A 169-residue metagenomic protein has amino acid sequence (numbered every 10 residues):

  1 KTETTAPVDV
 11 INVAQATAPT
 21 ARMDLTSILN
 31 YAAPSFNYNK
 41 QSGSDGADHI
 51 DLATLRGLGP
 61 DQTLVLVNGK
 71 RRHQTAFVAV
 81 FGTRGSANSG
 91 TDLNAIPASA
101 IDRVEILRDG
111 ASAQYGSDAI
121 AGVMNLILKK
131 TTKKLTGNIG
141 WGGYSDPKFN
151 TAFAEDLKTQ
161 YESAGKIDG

Functional and structural regions predicted by a protein language model:
K1, T17-A18, F36-Y38, D61-Q62 (+3 more regions): Short beta-strands and strand-coil junctions in structured, solvent-facing domains, enriched
K1-T20, A47, A76-S86, T132-N138 (+1 more regions): N-terminal periplasmic "start-of-domain" segments of outer-membrane beta-barrel proteins
A6-M23, S27-I28, L52-L58, G85-N94 (+1 more regions): Short, polar/charged loop or turn motifs at beta-strand boundaries
N12, G57-G59, V67-G69, P97-A100 (+3 more regions): Flexible glycine-/small-residue-rich
L25-I28, D51-A53, L66, D92-N94 (+2 more regions): N-terminal periplasmic accessory domains that precede and gate Gram-negative outer-membrane beta-barrel machines
L29-T75, N125: Extracytoplasmic beta-strand/coil segments of soluble accessory domains associated with Gram-negative outer-membrane
K70-R108, A154-L157, S163-D168: Short acidic/polar hinge/loop motifs at secondary-structure boundaries that mediate gating or recognition
E105, A111, T132-G169: Short strand-turn segments of transmembrane beta-barrel domains in outer membranes, especially the first one or two
